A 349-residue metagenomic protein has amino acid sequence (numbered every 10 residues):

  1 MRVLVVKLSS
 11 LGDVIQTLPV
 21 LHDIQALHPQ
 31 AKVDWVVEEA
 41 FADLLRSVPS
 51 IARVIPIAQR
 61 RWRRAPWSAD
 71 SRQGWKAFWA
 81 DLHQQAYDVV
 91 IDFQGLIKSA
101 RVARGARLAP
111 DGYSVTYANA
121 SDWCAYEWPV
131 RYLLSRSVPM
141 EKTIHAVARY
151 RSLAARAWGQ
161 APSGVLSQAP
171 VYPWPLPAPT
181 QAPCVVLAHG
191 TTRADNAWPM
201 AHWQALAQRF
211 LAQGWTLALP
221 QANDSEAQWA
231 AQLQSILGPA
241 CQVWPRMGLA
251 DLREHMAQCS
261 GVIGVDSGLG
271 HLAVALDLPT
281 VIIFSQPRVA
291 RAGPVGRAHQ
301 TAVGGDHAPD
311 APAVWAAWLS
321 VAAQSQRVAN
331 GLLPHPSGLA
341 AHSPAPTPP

Functional and structural regions predicted by a protein language model:
M1-P349: Catalytic machinery of carbohydrate-active enzymes, primarily nucleotide-sugar-dependent glycosyltransferases
